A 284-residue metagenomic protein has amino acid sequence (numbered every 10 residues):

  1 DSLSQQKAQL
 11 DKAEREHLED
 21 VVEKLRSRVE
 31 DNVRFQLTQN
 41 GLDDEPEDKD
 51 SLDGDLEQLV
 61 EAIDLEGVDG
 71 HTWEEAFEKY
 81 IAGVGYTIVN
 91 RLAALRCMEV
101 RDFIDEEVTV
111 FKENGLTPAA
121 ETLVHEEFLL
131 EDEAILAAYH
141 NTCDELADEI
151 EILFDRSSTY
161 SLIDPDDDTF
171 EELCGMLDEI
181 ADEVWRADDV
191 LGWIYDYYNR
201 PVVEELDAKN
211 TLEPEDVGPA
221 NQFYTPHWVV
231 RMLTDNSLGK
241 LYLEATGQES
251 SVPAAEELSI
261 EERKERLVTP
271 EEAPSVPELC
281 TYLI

Functional and structural regions predicted by a protein language model:
D1-L191, Y197-I284: Charged, often flexible domain-edge or linker segments that flank or initiate folded functional domains
